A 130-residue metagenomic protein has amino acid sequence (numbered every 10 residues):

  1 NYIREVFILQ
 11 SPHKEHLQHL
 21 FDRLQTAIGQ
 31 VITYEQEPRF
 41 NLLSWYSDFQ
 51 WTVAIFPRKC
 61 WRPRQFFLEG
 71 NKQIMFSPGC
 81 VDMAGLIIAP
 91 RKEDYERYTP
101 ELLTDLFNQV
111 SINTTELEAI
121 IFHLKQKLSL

Functional and structural regions predicted by a protein language model:
N1-L130: Conserved His + Asp/Glu catalytic blocks
